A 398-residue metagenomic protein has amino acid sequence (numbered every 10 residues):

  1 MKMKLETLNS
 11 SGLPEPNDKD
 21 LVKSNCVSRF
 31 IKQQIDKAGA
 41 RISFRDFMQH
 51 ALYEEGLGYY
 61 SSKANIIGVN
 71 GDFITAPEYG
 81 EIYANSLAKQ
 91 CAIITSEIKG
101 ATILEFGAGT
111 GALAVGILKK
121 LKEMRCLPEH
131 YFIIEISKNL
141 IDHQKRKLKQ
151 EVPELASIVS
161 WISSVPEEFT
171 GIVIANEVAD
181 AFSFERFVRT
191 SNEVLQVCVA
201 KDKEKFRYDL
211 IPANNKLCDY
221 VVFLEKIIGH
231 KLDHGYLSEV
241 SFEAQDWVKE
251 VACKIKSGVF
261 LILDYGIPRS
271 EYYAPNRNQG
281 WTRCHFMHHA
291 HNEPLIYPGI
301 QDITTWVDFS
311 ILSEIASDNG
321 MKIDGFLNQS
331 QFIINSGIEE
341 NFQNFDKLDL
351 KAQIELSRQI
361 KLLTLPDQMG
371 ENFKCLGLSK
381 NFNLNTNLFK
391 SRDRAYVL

Functional and structural regions predicted by a protein language model:
K2-F106, T110-T170, Q331, E340 (+2 more regions): Rossmann-like AdoMet
Y60, A181-F184, E271, N385-N387: Short helix/loop capping segments that flank catalytic or ligand/cofactor-binding pockets
Y83, V173, D264: Conserved RecA-like P-loop NTPase ATPase core
F106, I136, V178-A181, Y265: Generic detector of well-ordered alpha-helical packing
A112-A114, D142, S183-F187, E271: Active-site-proximal flexible loops/turns
V165-S191, L237-F242, D246, E250-L261: A short SAM/SAH-binding and catalytic strip from SAM-dependent methyltransferases
I174-V222, P275-H285: A mobile, often basic/glycine-rich helix-loop segment that functions as the active-site lid/recognition loop
V222-L398: Long, Lys/Arg- and hydrophobic-enriched amphipathic alpha-helices
